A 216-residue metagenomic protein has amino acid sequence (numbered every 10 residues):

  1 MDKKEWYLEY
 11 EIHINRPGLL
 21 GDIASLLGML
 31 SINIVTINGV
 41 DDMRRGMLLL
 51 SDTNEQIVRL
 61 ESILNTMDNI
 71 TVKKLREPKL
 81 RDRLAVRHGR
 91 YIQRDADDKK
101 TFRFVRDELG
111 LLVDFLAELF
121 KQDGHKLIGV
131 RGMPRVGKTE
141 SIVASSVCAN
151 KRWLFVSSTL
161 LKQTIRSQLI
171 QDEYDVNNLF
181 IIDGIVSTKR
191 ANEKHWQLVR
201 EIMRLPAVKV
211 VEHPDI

Functional and structural regions predicted by a protein language model:
M1-G110, A117-E118: A conserved regulatory-domain signal marking ACT and ACT-like small-molecule sensing domains and adjacent regulatory
L27, S145-C148, Q197-L198: Short, solvent-exposed amphipathic alpha-helical segments in soluble enzyme and RNA/protein-processing domains
S31, M67-I70, K121-Q122, C148-L154 (+1 more regions): Structural alpha-beta junctions
P78-Y91, D123-K126, L205-V211: Short secondary-structure transition/capping segments
G110-L112, G124: Long, intrinsically disordered low-complexity tracts in eukaryotic nuclear proteins
F120-F155: Glycine-rich phosphate-binding P-loop
W153-D215: Conserved nucleotide-sensing/catalytic segment adjacent to the nucleotide-binding pocket in NTP-handling enzymes
